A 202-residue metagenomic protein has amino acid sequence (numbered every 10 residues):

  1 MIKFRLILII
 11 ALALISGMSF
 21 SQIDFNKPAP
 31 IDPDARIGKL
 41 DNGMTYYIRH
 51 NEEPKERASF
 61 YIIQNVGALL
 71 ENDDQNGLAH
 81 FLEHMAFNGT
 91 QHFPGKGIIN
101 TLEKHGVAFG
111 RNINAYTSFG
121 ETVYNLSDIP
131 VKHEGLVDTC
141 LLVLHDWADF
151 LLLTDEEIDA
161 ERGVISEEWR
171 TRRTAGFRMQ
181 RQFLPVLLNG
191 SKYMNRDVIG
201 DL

Functional and structural regions predicted by a protein language model:
M1-L6: Positively charged n-region of N-terminal signal peptides that target proteins for export
I7-G17: Bacterial N-terminal signal peptides
Q22-N26, I48, N100-L102: Intrinsically disordered, low-complexity segments enriched in polar/charged residues with Gly/Pro, especially when
Q22-R36, Y124-S127, E134, D138 (+2 more regions): Histidine-acidic residue clusters that define the catalytic metal-binding segment of zinc metallopeptidase domains
P28-I62: Mature N-terminal segment immediately following signal peptide/propeptide cleavage in secreted/periplasmic
H50-E52, Q64, L187, S191: Short, small-residue-rich loop/turn micro-motifs
P54, Q64-M179, M194-N195: Active-site-adjacent, His/Asp/Glu-enriched structural segments that form or flank metal-binding and acid/base networks
R57-S59, Q180-L184: Short glycine-rich loop/turn motifs
